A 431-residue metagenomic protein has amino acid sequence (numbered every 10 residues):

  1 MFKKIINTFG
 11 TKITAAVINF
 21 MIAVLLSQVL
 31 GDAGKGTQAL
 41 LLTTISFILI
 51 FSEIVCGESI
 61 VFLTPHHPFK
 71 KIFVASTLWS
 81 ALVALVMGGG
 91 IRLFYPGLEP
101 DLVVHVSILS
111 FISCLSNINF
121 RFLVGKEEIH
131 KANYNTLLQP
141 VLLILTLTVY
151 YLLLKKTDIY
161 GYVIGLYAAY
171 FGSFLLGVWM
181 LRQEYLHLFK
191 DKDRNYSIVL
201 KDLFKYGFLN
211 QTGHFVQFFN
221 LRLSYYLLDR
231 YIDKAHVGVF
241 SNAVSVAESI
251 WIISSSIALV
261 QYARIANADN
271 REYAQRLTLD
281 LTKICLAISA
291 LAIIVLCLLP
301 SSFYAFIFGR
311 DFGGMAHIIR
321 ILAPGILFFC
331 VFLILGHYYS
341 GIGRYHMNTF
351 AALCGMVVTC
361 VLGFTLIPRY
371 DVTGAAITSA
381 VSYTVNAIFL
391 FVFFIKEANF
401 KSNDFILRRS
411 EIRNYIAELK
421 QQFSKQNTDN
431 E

Functional and structural regions predicted by a protein language model:
M1-I54, K205-A235, G355, C360-V361 (+2 more regions): Signature of the first transmembrane helix
K4-A15, L40-L41, I45-G97, D101 (+1 more regions): Membrane-water interface segments that mark the loop-to-transmembrane alpha-helix transition
K4-N19, L138-Q139, L143, Y162-Y185 (+3 more regions): Transmembrane helical elements of multi-pass membrane transporters/channels
N19, A23, L49-P68, A247-E272 (+1 more regions): Helix-loop junctions and terminal segments of transmembrane helices in multi-pass membrane transport/translocation
D32-G36, L93-V106, K234, L298-L327 (+2 more regions): Interfacial segments at transmembrane-helix termini and the short loops linking adjacent helices
S59-P68, C114-L138, A266, P324-A351: Membrane-interface junctions at transmembrane-helix termini in multi-pass inner-membrane proteins
V104, H130, Y134-N135, K155 (+4 more regions): Interhelical loop/hinge segments that connect adjacent transmembrane helices in multipass membrane
N133-Y185, V244, C354-V358, V372-K396: Hydrophobic alpha-helical transmembrane segments
